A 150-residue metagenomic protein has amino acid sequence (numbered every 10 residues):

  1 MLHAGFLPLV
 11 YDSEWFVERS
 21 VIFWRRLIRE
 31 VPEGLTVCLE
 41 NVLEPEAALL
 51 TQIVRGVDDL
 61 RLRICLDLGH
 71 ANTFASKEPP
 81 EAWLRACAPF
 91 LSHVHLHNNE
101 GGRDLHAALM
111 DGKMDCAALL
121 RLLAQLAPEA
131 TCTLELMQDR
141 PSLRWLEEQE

Functional and structural regions predicted by a protein language model:
M1-R63: Active-site acidic/histidine proton-transfer and metal-coordination neighborhood in alpha/beta enzyme cores
L7-V10, E44-E46, A71-F74, G102 (+1 more regions): Short, small-residue-enriched loops and turns at beta-alpha junctions that line or gate enzyme active sites
Y11-S13, L49-L50, F74-K77, D104-A107 (+1 more regions): Short, well-ordered secondary-structure micro-motifs
F23-E30, Q52-L60, A86, F90 (+3 more regions): Alpha-helical structural signal in soluble globular domains
E46-L50, C116-A117, S142-L143: Short, well-ordered alpha-helical microsegments
R61, C65, H70-E129, M137-Q138: Gly/Pro-rich active-site loop or hairpin
S142-E150: C-terminal helical cap(s) of enzyme catalytic domains, especially alpha/beta-barrels
